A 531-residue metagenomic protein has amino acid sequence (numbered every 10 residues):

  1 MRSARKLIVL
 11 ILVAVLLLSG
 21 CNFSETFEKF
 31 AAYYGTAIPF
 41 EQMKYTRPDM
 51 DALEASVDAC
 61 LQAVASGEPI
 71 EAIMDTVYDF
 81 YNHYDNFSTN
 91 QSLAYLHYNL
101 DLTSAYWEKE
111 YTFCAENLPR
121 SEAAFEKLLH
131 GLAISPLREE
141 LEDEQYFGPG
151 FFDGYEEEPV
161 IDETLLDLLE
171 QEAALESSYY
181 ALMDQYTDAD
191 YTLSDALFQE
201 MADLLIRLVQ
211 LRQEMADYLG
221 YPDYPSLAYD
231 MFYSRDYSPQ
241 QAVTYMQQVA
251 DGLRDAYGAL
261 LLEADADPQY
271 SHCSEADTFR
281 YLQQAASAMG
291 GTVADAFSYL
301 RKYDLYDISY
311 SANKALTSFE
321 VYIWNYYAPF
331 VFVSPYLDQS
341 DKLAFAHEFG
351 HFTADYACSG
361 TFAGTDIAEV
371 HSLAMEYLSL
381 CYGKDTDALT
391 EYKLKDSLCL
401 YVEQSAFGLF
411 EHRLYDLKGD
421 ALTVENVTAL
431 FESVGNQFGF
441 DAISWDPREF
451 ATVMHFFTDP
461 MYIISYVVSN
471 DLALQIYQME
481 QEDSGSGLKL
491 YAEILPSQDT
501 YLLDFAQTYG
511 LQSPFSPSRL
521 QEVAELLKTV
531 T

Functional and structural regions predicted by a protein language model:
L12, L16-L17: Hydrophobic core
E25-S274, D499: A well-structured
A65, F345, T353, S379 (+2 more regions): C-terminal, non-catalytic "cap/extension" segments appended to globular domains
M246, D251-G252, C358, A363-L400 (+1 more regions): Post-HExxH zinc-binding segment in Zn-dependent metallohydrolases
M246-Y257, C273-L300: Zn2+-dependent metallopeptidase catalytic core
L305-A328: Catalytic zinc-binding patch centered on the HExxH motif and its immediate surroundings that defines zinc-dependent
Y326, F330-F345: Short pre-active-site segment immediately N-terminal to the catalytic Zn-binding motif
